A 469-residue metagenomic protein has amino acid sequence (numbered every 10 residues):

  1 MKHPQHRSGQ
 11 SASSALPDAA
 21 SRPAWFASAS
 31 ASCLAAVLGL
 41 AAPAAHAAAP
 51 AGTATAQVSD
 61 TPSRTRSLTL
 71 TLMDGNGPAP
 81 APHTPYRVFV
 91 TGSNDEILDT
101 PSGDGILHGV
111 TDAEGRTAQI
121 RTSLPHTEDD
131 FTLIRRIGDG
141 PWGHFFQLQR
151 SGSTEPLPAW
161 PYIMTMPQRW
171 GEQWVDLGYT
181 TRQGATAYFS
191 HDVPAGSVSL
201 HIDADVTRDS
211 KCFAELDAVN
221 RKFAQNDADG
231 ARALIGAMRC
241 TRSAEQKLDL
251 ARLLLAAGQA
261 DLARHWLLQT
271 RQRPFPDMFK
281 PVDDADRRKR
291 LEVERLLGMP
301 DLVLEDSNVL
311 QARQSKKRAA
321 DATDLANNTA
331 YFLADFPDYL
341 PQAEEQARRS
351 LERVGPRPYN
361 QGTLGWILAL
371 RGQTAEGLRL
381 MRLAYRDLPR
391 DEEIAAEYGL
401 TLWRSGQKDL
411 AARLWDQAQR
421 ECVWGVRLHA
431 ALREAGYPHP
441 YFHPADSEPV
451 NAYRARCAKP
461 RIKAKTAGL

Functional and structural regions predicted by a protein language model:
G77-S93, S153-Q168: Short, ordered, surface-exposed loop/turn motifs in non-cytosolic proteins
E96-R116, W170-A185: Short, acidic Ser/Thr/Gly-rich low-complexity loop/linker segments typical of extracellular and cell-surface proteins
L216-D217, L248-D249, P281-K289, D324-N328 (+3 more regions): Alpha-solenoid helical repeat scaffolds
N220, R252, E292, Y331-F332 (+2 more regions): Residue-level recognition of tetratricopeptide repeat
T241-S243, F275, A320, G355 (+2 more regions): Short coil turns that delineate tetratricopeptide repeat
T323-D387: Alpha-helical adaptor scaffolds
A412-L469: Terminal, low-structured helical/coil segments at or just beyond the last alpha-helical repeat
